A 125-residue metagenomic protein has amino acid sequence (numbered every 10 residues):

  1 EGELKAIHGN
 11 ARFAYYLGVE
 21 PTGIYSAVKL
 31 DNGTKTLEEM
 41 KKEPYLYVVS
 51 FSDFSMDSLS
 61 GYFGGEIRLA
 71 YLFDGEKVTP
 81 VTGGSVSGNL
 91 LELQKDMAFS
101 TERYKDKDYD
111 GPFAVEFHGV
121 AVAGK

Functional and structural regions predicted by a protein language model:
E1-K125: Dual-mode signal for accessory low-complexity, basic/Gly-rich regions
